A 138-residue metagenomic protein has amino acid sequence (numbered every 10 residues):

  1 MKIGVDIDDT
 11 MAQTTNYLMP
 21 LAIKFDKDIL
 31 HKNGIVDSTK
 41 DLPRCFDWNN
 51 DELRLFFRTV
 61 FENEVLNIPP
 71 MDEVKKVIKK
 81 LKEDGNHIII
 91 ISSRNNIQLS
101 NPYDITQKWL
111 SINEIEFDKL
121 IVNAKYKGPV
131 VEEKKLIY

Functional and structural regions predicted by a protein language model:
M1-E52: Active-site neighborhood of HAD-like aspartate-dependent phosphohydrolases
A12-T15, P20, I88, I97-N101 (+1 more regions): Short catalytic/ligand-binding loop motif for oxyanion handling, primarily in non-cytosolic enzymes, centered on
R44-F61, N86-I88: Short, basic/glycine-rich phosphate-binding loops at helix/coil junctions that contact nucleotide phosphates
V65, V74-T106: Substrate-recognition element of Asp-dependent hydrolases with the DxDx(T/V) motif
H87-I89, F117, I137: Hydrophobic anchor at the start of a short beta-strand that flanks the dinucleotide cofactor-binding loop
T106-V122: Structural recognition of alpha->loop->beta junctions
N123-Y138: Conserved Lys-Pro-Asp/Glu-containing loop-to-beta segment of HAD-superfamily phosphomonoesterases, centered on
